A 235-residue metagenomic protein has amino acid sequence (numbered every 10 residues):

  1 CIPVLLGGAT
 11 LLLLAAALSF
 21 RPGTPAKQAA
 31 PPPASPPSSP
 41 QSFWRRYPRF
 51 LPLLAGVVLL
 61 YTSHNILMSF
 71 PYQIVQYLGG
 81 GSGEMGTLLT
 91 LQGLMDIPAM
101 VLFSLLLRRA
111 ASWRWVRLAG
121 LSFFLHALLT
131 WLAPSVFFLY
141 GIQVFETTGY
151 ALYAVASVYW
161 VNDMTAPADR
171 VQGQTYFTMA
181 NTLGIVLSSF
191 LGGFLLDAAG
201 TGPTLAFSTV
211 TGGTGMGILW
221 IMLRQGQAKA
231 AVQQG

Functional and structural regions predicted by a protein language model:
G7-A29, I218-L223: C-terminal membrane-cytosol helix-exit motif in multi-pass small-molecule transporters
F20-A55, G235: Juxtamembrane intracellular "pre-TM" segments in multi-pass secondary transporters
R49-L88: Helix-loop boundary and gating motifs at the non-cytosolic
S82-G83, T165-F177: Loop-to-transmembrane helix entry/capping segments in MFS-fold secondary transporters and related SLC/MFSD carriers
A99-S112, L196-D197: Helix-to-loop junctions at the C-terminal end of transmembrane segments in multipass secondary transporters
R114-L129, T209: Structural signature of the two symmetry-related core transmembrane helices
L152-A166: Intracellular juxtamembrane helix-capping segments at the cytosolic ends of symmetry-related transmembrane helices
V171-A198: A late C-terminal transmembrane helix in Major Facilitator Superfamily
